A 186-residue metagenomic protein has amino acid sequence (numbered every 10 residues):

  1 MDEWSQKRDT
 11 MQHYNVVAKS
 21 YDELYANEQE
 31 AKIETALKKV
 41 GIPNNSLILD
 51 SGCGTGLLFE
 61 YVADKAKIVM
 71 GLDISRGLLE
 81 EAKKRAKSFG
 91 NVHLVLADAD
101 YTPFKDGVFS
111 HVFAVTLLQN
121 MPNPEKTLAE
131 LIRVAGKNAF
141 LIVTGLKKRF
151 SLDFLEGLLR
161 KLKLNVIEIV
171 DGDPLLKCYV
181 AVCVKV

Functional and structural regions predicted by a protein language model:
M1-I42, L57, R149, K177-V180: Conserved class I S-adenosyl-L-methionine
L49, T55-Y101: Class I SAM-dependent methyltransferase SAM/SAH-binding core
D100-V112: A short acidic, Gly/Pro-enriched loop at the edge of an enzyme's catalytic core that lines a small-molecule cofactor
H111-N123: A short SAM/SAH-binding and catalytic strip from SAM-dependent methyltransferases
E125-K137: A short glycine-rich, Lys/Arg-flanked "PGG" loop and its adjoining helix->strand segment in the class I
N138-L146: Conserved beta-strand signature within the Rossmann-like core of class I S-adenosyl-L-methionine
R149-L162, Y179: Short alpha-helix
D171-V186: Core SAM-dependent methyltransferase catalytic element
